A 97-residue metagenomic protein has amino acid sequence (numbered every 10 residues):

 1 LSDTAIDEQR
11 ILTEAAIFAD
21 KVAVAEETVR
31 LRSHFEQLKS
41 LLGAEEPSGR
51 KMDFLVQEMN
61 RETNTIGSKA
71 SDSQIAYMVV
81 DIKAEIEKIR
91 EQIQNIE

Functional and structural regions predicted by a protein language model:
L1-E97: N-terminal intrinsically disordered, cationic/polar leader segments that include organellar targeting peptides
